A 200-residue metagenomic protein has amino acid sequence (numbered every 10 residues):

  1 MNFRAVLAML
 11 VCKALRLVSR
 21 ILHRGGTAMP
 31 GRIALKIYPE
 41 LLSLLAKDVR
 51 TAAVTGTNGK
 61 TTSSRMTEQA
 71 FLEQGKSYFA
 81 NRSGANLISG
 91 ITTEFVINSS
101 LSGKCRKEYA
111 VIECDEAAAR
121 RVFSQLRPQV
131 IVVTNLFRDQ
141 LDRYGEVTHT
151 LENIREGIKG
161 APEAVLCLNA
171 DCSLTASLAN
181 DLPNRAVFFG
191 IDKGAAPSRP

Functional and structural regions predicted by a protein language model:
M1-A53, E73-Q74, S89-I97, S198: Short, basic phosphate-binding NTP loop
P30, L87, E108-I112, D142-E146: Short, flexible loop segments at the rims of nucleotide/cofactor-binding pockets, characterized by
P39-N86, R155: Walker A (P-loop) phosphate-binding motif
V49, R106, F137-P200: Acidic, Mg2+-coordinating active-site environments of NTP-dependent enzymes
A52, F79, V130-V132, C167 (+1 more regions): Hydrophobic/aromatic beta-strand patches that form the interior of the parallel beta-sheet core in alpha/beta enzyme
L72-E73, Q129-R138: Gly-rich Lys/Arg/Thr-decorated short loops/hinges at beta-loop-alpha junctions or inter-strand turns that position
Q74, L126-R127, D181-N184: Short, structured coil segments at secondary-structure junctions
G90-V133: Conserved nucleotide-sensing/catalytic segment adjacent to the nucleotide-binding pocket in NTP-handling enzymes
